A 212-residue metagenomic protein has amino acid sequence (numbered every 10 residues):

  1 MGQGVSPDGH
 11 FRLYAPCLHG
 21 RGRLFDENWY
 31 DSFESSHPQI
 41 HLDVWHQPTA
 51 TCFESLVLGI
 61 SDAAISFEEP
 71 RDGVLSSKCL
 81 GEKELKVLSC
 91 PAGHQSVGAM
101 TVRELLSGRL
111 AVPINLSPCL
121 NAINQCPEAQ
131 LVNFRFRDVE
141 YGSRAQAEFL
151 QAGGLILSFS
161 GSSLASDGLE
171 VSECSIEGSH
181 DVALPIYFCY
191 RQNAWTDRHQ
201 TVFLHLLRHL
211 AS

Functional and structural regions predicted by a protein language model:
G2-H37, H41, W45-E54: N-terminal winged-helix
R12-C17, L85, M100-N121: Short loop->beta-strand "edge-of-pocket" segments that line small-molecule binding or catalytic clefts across diverse
L24, S107-V132, T196-D197: Secondary-structure junction motif
E27-S32, T49-S89, G98, S172: Short beta-strand-centered segments that line the small-molecule binding cleft or hinge of alpha/beta clamshell
W29-P38, L120-R137: Ligand-binding cleft/hinge of the Venus flytrap
I40-P48, F67, V132-A145: Short beta-strand-to-loop elements that line the ligand-binding cleft of bilobed periplasmic-binding protein-like
E68-V74, S143-S175, S179-H180: A ligand-binding cleft/hinge motif common to bilobed small-molecule-binding domains
C174-S212: A late-sequence structural motif
